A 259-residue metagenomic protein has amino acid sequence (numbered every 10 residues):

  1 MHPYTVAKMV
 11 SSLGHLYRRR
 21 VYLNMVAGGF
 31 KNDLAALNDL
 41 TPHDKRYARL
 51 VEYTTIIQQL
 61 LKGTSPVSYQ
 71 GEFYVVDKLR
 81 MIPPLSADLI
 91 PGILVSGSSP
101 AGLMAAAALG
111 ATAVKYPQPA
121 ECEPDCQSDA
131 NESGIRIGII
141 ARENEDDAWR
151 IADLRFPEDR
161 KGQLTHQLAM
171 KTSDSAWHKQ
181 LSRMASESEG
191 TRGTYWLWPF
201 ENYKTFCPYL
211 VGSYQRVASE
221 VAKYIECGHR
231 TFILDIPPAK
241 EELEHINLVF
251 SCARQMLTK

Functional and structural regions predicted by a protein language model:
H2-T112, E121-C122: Internal, glycine-rich beta/alpha segment that forms the wall or movable "lid" of small-molecule/cofactor binding
Y22-N24, V114-K115, G134, I233: Conserved beta-strand positions in the central sheet of alpha/beta enzyme cores
V26-F30, S98-P100, Q118, R136-R142 (+1 more regions): Active-site beta-loop-alpha junctions enriched in small/polar residues
L37, H43-P83, E123-K223: An alpha-helical appendage that flanks or caps ligand/catalytic pockets
R49, Y53, N247-K259: Alpha-helix-loop-beta-strand connector modules within alpha/beta enzyme cores
Q118-S128, E241-E244: Active-site-adjacent beta->alpha loops and helix N-cap segments on the catalytic face of soluble alpha/beta enzymes
C207-V211, R230-P237: Outer-membrane beta-barrel pore domains
E220, C227-R230: Conserved, well-ordered alpha-helix/loop/beta-strand core segments that scaffold catalytic motifs
